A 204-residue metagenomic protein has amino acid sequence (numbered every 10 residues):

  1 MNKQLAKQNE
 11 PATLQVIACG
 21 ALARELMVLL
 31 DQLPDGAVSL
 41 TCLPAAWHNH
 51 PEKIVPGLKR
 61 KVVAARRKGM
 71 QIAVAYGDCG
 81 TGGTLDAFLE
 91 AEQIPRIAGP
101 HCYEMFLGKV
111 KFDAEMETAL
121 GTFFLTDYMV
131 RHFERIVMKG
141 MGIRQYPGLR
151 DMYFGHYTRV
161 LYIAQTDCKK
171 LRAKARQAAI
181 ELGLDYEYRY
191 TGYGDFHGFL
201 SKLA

Functional and structural regions predicted by a protein language model:
N2-L33: N-terminal basic/disordered segments at the start of proteins
I17-R24, W47-H48, A75-L85, Y103-M105 (+3 more regions): Gly/Ser/Thr-rich loops at beta-strand to alpha-helix junctions that form or flank small-molecule/cofactor-binding
D31-L40, A179-L184: Short helix-loop-beta junction
G36-I54, Y188-G192: A short beta-strand-loop structural module common to alpha/beta enzyme folds
P51-A64: Glycine-rich, highly charged phosphate/nucleotide-binding loops
G83-I136: Long, charge-dense
E117-L171: A conserved mid-domain beta-alpha-beta active-site/ligand-binding segment of alpha/beta enzyme cores
A164-A204: C-terminal, charge/polar-rich interaction regions
